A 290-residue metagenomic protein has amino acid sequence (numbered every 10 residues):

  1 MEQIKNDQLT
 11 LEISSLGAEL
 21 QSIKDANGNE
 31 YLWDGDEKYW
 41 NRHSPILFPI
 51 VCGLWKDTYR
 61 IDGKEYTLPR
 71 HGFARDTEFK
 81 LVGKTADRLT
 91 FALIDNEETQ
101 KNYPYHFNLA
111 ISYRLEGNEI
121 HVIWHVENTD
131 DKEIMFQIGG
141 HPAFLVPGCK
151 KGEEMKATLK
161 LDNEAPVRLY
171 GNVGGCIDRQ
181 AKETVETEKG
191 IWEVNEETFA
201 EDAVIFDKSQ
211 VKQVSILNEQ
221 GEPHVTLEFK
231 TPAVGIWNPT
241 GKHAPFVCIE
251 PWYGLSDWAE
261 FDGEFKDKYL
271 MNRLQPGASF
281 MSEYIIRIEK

Functional and structural regions predicted by a protein language model:
M1-I61, E65-P69, Q210-T231, A278-I288: Beta-strand-rich N-terminal accessory domains
I4, D95-C149: Acidic, contiguous internal or C-terminal segments within carbohydrate-active enzymes that form a structured patch used
L9, H71, D76-G83, T187-Y269: Acidic/His-leaning functional-site neighborhoods
E65-G117: Extended, loop-rich substrate-binding clefts of extracytoplasmic carbohydrate-active enzymes
V82-L89, R114-E119, G148, E153 (+2 more regions): A short, structured loop/turn motif at beta-sheet edges
A92-E98, W252-G254, R287: Generic short beta-strand segments
A110-S112, Y269-L274: Beta-strand-rich interaction surfaces with strong enrichment in secreted/lumenal proteins
E133-M135, A143-V146, K150-F229: Active-site/ligand-binding surface loops and adjacent short beta/alpha elements that line catalytic pockets across
